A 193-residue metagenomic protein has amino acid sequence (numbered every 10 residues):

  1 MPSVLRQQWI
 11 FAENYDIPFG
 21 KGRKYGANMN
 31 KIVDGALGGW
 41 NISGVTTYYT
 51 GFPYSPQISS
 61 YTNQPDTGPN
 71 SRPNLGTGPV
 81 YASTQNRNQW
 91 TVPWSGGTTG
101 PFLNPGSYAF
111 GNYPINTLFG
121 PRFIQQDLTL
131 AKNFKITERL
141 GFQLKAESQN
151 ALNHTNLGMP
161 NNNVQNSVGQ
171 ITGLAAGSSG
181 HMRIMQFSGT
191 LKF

Functional and structural regions predicted by a protein language model:
M1-F193: Short, solvent-exposed micro-motifs at the edges of structured domains
